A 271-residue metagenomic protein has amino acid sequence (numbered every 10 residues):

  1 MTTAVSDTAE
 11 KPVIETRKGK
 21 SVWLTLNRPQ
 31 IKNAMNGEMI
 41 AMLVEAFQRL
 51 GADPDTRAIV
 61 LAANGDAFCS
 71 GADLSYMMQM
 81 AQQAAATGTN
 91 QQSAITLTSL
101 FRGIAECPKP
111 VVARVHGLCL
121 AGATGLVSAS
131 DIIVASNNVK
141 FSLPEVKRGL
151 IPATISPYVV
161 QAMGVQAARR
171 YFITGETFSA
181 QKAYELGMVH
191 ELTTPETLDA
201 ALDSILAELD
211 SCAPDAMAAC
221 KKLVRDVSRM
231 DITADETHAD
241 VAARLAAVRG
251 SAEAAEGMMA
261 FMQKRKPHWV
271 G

Functional and structural regions predicted by a protein language model:
M1-N64, R102: Conserved CoA-thioester-binding segment of acyl-CoA-metabolizing enzymes
T2-W23, N27, T177-E208, A219-R229 (+1 more regions): Amphipathic alpha-helical segments at domain termini/boundaries
L24, R28, M42-L43, L61 (+6 more regions): Terminal peptide-recognition signature
R28-P29, D53, C212, S251 (+1 more regions): Short loop-to-helix capping motifs
E38, M42, T96, G103 (+5 more regions): Charged catalytic carboxylate motif
A63-G103, D231-I232: Glycine- (often His-adjacent) and acidic-residue-rich active-site loop that binds/positions the CoA thioester
D66-S70, C119-A121, V224: Short, active-site-adjacent cap segments at secondary-structure transitions
R102-D215, E256-M259, R265: Crotonase-fold acyl-CoA enzyme core
